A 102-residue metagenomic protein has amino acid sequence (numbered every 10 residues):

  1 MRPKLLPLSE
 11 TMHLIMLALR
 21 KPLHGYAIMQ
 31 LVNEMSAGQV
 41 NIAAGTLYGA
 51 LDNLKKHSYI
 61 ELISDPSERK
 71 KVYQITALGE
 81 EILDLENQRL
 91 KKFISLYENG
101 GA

Functional and structural regions predicted by a protein language model:
R2-I42, T46: N-terminal helix-turn-helix DNA-binding core of bacterial DNA-binding proteins
L47-Y48, L54: Basic amphipathic alpha-helical segments that dock to polyanions
K55-R69, Q74: Beta-hairpin "wing" of winged helix-turn-helix
I75-E80: Accessory beta->alpha helical hairpin/"wing" motif in late/C-terminal subdomains of nucleic-acid enzymes
E81-A102: Amphipathic alpha-helical dimerization/coiled-coil segments that flank or bridge DNA-binding/regulatory modules
